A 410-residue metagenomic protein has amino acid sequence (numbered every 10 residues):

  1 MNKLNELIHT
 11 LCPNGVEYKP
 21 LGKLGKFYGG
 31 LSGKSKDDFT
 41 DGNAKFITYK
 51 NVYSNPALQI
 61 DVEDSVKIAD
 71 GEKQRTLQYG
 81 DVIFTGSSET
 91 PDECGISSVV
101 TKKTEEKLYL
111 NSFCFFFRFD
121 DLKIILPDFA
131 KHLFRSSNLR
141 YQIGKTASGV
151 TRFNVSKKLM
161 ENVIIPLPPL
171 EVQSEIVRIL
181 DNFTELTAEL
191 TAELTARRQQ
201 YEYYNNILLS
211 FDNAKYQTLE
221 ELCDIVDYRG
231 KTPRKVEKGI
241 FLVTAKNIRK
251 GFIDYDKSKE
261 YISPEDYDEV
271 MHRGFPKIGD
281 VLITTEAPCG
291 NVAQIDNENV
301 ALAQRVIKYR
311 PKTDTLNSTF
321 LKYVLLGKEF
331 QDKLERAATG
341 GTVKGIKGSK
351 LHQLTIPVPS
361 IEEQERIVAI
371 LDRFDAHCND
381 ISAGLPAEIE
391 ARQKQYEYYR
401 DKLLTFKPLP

Functional and structural regions predicted by a protein language model:
I8-L31, I207-R229, E388, Y399: Non-catalytic DNA-recognition/assembly elements of restriction-modification systems
G15-K19, A130, E161-E202, L321 (+1 more regions): Amphipathic alpha-helical segments
V16-L21, A44, D81, M160 (+7 more regions): Short, structured motif recognition centered on aromatic/hydrophobic residues
G22-S35, K50-D81, L222-T232, I248-I278: Sequence-specific dsDNA recognition surfaces
T48, G71-R135, T244, E265-Y267 (+2 more regions): A short beta-sheet element
E93, V99-T101, D120, I125 (+10 more regions): Long compositionally biased, domain-poor regions of proteins
K103-L108, L194-F211, V300-L302, D375 (+1 more regions): Short amphipathic alpha-helical linker/capping segments at the junctions of internal repeats and modular domains
K107-C114, A147-P168, T285, V300-I307 (+1 more regions): A short glycine-rich beta-alpha junction/loop motif
